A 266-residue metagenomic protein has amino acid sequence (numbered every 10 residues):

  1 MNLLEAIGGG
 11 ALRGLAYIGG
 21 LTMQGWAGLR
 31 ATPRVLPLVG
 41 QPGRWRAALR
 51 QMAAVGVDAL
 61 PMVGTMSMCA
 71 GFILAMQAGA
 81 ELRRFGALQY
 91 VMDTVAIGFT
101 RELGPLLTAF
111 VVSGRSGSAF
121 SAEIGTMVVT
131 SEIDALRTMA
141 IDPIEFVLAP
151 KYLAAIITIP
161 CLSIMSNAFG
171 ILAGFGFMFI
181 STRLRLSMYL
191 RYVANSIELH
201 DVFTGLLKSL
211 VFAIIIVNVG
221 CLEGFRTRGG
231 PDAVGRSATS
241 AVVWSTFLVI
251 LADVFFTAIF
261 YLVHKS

Functional and structural regions predicted by a protein language model:
M1-A47, E223-R228: Short, membrane-interfacial amphipathic segments enriched in basic
P37-A48, A53-T65, T246: Membrane-interface helix starts
G56, L60, G64, L103 (+3 more regions): Selective transmembrane-helix segments that form parts of the transport pathway or gating/packing helices in multipass
D58, M66, A87-F120, A154-S163 (+1 more regions): Loop-to-helix entry region at the N-terminal start of transmembrane alpha-helices in multi-pass membrane transporters
M62-Q77: Hydrophobic alpha-helical transmembrane segments of multi-pass membrane transport/permease proteins
M76-R101, A168-L210, I214-S240, I259-S266: Membrane-interfacial helix-loop-helix connectors in multipass membrane proteins
G104, A149, S245-H264: Hydrophobic alpha-helical transmembrane segments of integral membrane proteins
E123-A149, P231-V234: Short cytoplasmic-facing helical segments at TM-TM junctions of multi-pass membrane proteins
